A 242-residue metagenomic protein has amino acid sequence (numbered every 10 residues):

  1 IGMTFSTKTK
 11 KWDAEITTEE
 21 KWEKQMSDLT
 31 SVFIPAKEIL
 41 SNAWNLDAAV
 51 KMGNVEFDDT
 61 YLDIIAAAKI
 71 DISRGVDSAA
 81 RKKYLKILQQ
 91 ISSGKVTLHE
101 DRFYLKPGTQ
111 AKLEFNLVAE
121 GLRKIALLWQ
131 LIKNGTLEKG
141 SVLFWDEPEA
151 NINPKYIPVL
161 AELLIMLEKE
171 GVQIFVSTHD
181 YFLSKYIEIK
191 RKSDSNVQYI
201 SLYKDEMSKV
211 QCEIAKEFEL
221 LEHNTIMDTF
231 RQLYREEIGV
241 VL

Functional and structural regions predicted by a protein language model:
I1-G140, D205-L242: Phosphate-coordinating catalytic segments in nucleotide- and nucleic-acid-processing enzymes
R123-A126, P158, E162: Short, contiguous clusters of charged residues that form electrostatic/catalytic patches at enzyme active sites, used
V142-F144: Walker B motif beta-strand of ABC-family P-loop ATPases
D146-P148: Walker B catalytic acidic pair
N153-P154: Conserved D-loop-proximal element of ABC-family nucleotide-binding domains
V159-L242: C-terminal lobe/lid and adjacent interdomain/linker elements of RecA-like ASCE P-loop ATPase modules
